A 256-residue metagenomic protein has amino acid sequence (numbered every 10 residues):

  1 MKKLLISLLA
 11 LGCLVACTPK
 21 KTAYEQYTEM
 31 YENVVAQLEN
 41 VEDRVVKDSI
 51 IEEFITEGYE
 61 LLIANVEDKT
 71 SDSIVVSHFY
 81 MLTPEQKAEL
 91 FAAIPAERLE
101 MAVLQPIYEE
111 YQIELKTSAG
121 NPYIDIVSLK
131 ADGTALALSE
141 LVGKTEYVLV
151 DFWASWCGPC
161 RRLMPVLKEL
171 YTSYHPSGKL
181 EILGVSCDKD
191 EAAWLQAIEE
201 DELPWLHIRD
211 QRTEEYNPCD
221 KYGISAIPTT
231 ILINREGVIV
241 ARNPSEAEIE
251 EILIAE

Functional and structural regions predicted by a protein language model:
M1-L4: Positively charged n-region of N-terminal signal peptides that target proteins for export
V15-A16: C-terminal motif of bacterial Sec signal peptides marking the signal peptidase cleavage site
P84-K130, L136-T145, T172, A192-E199 (+1 more regions): N-proximal helix/coil linker or "cap" segments that precede and/or mark the start of modular domains
L149-V150, I182: Hydrophobic beta-strand anchors of alpha/beta hydrolase catalytic cores
F152-E169: Conserved redox-active cysteine motifs that mediate thiol-disulfide chemistry, especially di-cysteine Cys-X(1-2)-Cys
T172-E215, I224-I227: Conserved segment of the thioredoxin-like fold in thiol-based oxidoreductases
L203, D210-I254: Thiol/disulfide oxidoreductase modules built on the thioredoxin-like
